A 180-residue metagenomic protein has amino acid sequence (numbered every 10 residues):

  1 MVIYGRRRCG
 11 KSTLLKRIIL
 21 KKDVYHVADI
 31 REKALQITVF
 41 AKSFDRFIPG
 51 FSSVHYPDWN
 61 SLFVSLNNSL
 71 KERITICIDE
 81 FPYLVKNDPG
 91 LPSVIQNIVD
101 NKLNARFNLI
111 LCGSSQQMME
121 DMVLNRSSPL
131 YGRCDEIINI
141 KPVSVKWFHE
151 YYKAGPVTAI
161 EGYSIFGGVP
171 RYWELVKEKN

Functional and structural regions predicted by a protein language model:
M1-N180: Phosphate-binding site recognition
